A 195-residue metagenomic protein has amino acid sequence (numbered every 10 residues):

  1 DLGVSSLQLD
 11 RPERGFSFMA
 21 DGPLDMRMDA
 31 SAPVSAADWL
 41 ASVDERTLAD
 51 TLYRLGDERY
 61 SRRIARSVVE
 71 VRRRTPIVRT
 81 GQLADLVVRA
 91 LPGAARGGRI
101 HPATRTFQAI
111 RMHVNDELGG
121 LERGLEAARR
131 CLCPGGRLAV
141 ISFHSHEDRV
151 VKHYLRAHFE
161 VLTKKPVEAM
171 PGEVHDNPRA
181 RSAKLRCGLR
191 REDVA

Functional and structural regions predicted by a protein language model:
L2-A195: S-adenosyl-L-methionine-dependent methyltransferase catalytic core, i.e., the SAM/SAH-binding region
